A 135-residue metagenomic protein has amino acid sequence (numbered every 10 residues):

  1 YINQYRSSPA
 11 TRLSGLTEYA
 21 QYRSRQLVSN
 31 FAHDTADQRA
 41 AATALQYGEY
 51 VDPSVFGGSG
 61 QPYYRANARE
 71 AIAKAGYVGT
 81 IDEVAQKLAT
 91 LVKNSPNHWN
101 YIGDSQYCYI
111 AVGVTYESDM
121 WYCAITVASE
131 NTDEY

Functional and structural regions predicted by a protein language model:
Y1-Y135: Functional surface patches built around histidine and acidic residues
